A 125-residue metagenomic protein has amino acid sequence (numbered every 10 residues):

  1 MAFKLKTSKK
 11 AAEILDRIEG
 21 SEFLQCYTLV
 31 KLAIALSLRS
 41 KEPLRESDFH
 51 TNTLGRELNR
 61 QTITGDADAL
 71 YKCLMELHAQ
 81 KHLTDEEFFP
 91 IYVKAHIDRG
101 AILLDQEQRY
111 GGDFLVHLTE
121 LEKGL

Functional and structural regions predicted by a protein language model:
M1, L70-L77, P90-A101: Short, highly charged low-complexity linear segments
M1, S8-T28, L32, G55-Q61 (+1 more regions): Surface-exposed, Lys/Arg-rich phosphate-binding patches that contact polyanionic backbones
A2-F3, D66: N-proximal short alpha-helices
A11-R17, T64-T84, H117-E122: Generic detector of solvent-exposed, compositionally biased contiguous segments
L24-F49, D105: Short, basic amphipathic alpha-helical segments that act as recognition/interaction helices in nucleic-acid-binding
C26-I34, A67, Y71, F89 (+1 more regions): Short runs of predominantly hydrophobic/aromatic residues within well-ordered alpha helices that form helix-helix
R39-Q80: Short, positively charged interaction helices/loops
H82-L125: Low-complexity intrinsically disordered segments
